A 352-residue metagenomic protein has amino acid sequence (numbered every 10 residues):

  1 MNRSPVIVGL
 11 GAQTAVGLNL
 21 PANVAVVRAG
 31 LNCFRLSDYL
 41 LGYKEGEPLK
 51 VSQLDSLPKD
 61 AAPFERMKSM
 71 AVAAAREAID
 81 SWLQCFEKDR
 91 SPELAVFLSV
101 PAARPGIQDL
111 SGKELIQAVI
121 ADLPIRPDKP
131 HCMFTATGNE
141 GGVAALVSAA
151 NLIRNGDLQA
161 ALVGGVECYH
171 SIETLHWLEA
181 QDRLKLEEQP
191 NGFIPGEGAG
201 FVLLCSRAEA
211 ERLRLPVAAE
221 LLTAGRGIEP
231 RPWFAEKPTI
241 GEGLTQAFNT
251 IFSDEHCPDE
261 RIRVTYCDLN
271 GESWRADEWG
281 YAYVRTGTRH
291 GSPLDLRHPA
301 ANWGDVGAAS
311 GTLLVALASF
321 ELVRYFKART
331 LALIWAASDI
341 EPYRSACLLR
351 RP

Functional and structural regions predicted by a protein language model:
S4-T14, L18-D60, Q181-C257, L348-P352: Condensing-enzyme catalytic core mediating Claisen C-C bond formation in acyl metabolism
V6-I7, R28-A136, Y169, D254-R289 (+1 more regions): Conserved beta-ketoacyl condensing-enzyme motif
G9-G11, F97-V100, A161-E167, H298 (+1 more regions): Short beta-strand segments
I107-Q108, M133-D157, F193-A218, E229-T250 (+1 more regions): Claisen-condensing/thiolase-fold acyl-transfer catalytic domains that form or cleave C-C bonds in fatty acid
E114, A121-P124, D128, N139-L158 (+1 more regions): Glycine-rich, mobile lid/loop segments that gate access to catalytic sites or pores
L123-T135, E179-E188, G291-A301: Glycine/charged-rich beta-loop-alpha catalytic/anionic-binding loops adjacent to active sites
A150-L152, G156-S206: Loop-centered beta-sheet repeat module
